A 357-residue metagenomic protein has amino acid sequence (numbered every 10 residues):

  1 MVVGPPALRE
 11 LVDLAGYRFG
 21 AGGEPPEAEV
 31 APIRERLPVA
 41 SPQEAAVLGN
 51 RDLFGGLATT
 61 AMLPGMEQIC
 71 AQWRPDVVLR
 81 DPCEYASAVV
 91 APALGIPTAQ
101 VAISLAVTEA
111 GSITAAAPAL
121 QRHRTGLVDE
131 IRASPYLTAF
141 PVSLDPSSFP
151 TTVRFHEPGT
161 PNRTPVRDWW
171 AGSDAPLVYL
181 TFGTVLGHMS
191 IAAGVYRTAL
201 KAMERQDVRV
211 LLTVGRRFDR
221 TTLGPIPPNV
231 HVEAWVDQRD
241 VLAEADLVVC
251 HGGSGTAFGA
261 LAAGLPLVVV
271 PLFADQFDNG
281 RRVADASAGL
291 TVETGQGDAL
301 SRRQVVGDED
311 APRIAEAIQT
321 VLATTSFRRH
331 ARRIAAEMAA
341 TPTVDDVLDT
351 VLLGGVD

Functional and structural regions predicted by a protein language model:
M1-V89, L94-Q100, A110, S190 (+4 more regions): Glycosyltransferase specificity loop/lid
P5, R9, A110, A115-H188 (+1 more regions): A nucleotide-sugar donor-handling region in carbohydrate enzymes
L11, D129, S147, G172 (+3 more regions): A generic structural signal for short, solvent-exposed coil/turn residues that cap or connect secondary-structure
Q100-A102, Y179-G183, E293: Short beta-strands and strand-loop turn motifs
A106: Metal/cofactor- and membrane transport-associated sequence elements
R124, W170-S173, L200-Q206, V351: Alpha-helix C-terminal capping segments
V195, A199: Oxyanion-binding "anion nests"
